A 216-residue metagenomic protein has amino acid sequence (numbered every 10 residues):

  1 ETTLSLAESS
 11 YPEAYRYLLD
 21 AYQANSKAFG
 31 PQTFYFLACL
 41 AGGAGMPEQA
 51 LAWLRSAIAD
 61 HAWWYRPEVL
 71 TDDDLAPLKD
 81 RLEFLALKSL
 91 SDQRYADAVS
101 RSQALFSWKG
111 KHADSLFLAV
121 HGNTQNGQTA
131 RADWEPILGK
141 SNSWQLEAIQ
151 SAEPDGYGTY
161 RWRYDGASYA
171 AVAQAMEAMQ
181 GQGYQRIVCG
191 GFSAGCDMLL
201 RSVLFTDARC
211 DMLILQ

Functional and structural regions predicted by a protein language model:
E1-T2, L37: Structural register within alpha-helical repeat arrays
A59, W63-L116, D197: A domain-start/cap signature at the N-terminus of enzymes
S115-Q182: Serine-hydrolase catalytic machinery in alpha/beta-hydrolase-like enzymes
Q185-Q216: Primarily recognizes the serine-hydrolase "nucleophile elbow" in alpha/beta-hydrolase and SGNH/GDSL folds
